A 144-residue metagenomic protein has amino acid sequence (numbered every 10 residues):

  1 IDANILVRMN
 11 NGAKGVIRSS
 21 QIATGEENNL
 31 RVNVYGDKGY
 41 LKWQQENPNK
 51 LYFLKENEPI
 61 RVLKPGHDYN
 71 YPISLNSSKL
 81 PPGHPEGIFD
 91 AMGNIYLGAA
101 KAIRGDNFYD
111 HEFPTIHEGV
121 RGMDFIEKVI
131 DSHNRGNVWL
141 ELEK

Functional and structural regions predicted by a protein language model:
I1-N11, N33, K38-F113, H117: C-terminal glycine/acidic-rich active-site capping loop/insertion
N4, K14-S20: NAD(P)-dependent dehydrogenases' Rossmann-like dinucleotide-binding region
A13, E26-L30: Glycine/proline-rich active-site loop of Rossmann-fold NAD(P)-dependent oxidoreductases
R18-E27, H84-G87: Glycine-rich phosphate/pyrophosphate-binding beta-alpha loops
R18-I22, Y35-D37, E143: Glycine-rich Rossmann NAD(P)(H)-binding loop
G119-H133: C-terminal hydrophobic helical "lid"/dimerization subdomain of Rossmann-like NAD(P)H-dependent oxidoreductases
D131-K144: C-terminal capping/lid region of NAD(P)-dependent oxidoreductase domains
